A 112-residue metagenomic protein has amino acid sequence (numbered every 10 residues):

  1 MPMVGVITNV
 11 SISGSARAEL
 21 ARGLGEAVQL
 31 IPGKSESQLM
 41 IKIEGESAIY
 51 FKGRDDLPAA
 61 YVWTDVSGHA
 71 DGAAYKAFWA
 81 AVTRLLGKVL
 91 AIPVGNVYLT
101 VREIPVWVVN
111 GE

Functional and structural regions predicted by a protein language model:
M1-E112: Interaction-mediating elements
